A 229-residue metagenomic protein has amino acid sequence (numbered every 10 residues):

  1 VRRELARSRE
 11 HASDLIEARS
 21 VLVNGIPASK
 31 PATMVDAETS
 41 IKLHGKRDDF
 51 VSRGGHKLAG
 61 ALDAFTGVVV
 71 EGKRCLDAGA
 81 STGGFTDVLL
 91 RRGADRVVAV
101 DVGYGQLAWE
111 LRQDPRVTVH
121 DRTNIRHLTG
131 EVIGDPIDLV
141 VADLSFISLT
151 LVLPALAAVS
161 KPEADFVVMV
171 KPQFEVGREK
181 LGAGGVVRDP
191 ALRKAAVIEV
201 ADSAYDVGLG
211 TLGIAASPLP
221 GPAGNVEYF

Functional and structural regions predicted by a protein language model:
V1-T39, R74: A basic, amphipathic helix-loop patch mediating RNA/tRNA/ribosome contacts
R53-K73: Conserved alpha-helix/loop element of class I SAM-dependent methyltransferases that forms part of the SAM/SAH-binding
V70-S81, L89: Conserved class I S-adenosyl-L-methionine
S81-T86, G103: Residues at the N-terminus of the alpha-helix immediately C-terminal to the conserved SAM/SAH-binding loop
V88-R96: Conserved S-adenosyl-L-methionine
D95-L151: S-adenosyl-L-methionine
T150-V167: A short glycine-rich, Lys/Arg-flanked "PGG" loop and its adjoining helix->strand segment in the class I
P172-D189: Short, glycine-/aromatic-enriched active-site segment of Class I SAM-dependent methyltransferases
